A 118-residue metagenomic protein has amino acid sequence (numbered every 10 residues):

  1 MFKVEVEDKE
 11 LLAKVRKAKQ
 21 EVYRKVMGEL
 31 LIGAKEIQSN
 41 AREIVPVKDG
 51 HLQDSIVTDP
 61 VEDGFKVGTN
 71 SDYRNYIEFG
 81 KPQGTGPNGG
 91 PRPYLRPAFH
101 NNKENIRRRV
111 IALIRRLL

Functional and structural regions predicted by a protein language model:
M1-L118: Short, Lys/Arg-rich flexible segments
